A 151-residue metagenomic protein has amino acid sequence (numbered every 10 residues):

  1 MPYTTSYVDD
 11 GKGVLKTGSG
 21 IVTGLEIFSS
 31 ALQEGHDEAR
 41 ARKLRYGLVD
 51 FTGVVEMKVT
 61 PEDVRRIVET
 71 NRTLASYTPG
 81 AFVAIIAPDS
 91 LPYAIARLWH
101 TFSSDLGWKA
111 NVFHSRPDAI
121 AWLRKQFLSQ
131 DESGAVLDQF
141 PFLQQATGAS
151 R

Functional and structural regions predicted by a protein language model:
M1-R151: Amphipathic, Lys/Arg-enriched alpha-helical "gate/interface" segment within cytosolic domains that mediates
